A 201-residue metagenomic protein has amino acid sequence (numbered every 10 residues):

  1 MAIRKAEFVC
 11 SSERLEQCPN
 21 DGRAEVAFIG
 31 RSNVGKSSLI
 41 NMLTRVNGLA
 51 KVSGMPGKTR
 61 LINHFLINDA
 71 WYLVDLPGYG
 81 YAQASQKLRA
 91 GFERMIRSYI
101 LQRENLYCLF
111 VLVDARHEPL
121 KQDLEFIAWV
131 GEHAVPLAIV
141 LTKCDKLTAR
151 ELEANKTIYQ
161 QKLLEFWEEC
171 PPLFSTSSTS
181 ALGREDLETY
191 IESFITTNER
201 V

Functional and structural regions predicted by a protein language model:
M1-Q83: Conserved G1/Walker A P-loop phosphate-binding module
I3-L15, L147-V201: Canonical P-loop GTPase G-domain recognition
V9, S53, L112, V140 (+1 more regions): Solvent-exposed beta-strand sheet faces enriched in polar/charged residues
L43-N47, I100, I191: Hydrophobic aliphatic residues
G48, L61, L88-F92, P119-Q122 (+4 more regions): Helical mechanochemical/support elements of P-loop NTPase systems and associated helical scaffolds
K58, W71, G78-G80, R116-P119 (+2 more regions): Conserved nucleotide-binding/hydrolysis micro-motifs of P-loop NTPases
D69-L106: Conserved nucleotide-sensing/catalytic segment adjacent to the nucleotide-binding pocket in NTP-handling enzymes
R97-C170: Conserved C-terminal guanine-recognition region of P-loop GTPase G domains, centered on the G4
